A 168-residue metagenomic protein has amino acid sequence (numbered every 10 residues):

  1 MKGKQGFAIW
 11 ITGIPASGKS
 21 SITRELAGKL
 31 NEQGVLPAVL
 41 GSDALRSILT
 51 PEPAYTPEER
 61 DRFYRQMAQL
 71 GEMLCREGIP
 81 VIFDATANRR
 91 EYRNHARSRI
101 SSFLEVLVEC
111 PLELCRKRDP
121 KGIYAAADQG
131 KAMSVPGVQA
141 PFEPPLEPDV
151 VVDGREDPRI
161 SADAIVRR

Functional and structural regions predicted by a protein language model:
M1-A8: Extreme N-terminal, non-catalytic leader segments that precede Walker-type/kinase nucleotide-binding cores
I11: Hydrophobic anchor at the beta1->P-loop junction of P-loop NTPases
P15: The conserved Walker
K19: Conserved lysine of the Walker
T23-R76: Conserved substrate/cofactor phosphate-moiety recognition/catalytic segment in nucleotide-dependent phosphotransferases
A44-R46, A87-R90, E109-L114, D157-P158: Conserved nucleotide-binding/hydrolysis micro-motifs of P-loop NTPases
E58-L104, V108, A125-A126: Glycine-rich phosphate-binding loop used to anchor ATP phosphates in small-molecule kinases, encompassing both
E109, K117-R167: Small-molecule kinase domains that catalyze NTP-dependent phosphoryl transfer to phosphate-bearing small molecules
